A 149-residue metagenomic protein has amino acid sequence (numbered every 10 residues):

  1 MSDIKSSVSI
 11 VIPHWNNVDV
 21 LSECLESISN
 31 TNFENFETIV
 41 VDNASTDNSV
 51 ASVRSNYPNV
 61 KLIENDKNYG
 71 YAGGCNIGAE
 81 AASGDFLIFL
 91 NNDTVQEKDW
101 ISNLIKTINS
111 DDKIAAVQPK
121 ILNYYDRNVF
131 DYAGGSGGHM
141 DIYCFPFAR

Functional and structural regions predicted by a protein language model:
M1-N30: N-proximal low-complexity "stem/linker" segments adjacent to membrane-targeting elements
H14-S22, D42, T46, V50 (+1 more regions): A structural helix-start
L25-E26, V50-A51, N76, G84 (+2 more regions): Short alpha-helix within the catalytic core of nucleotide-sugar-dependent glycosyltransferases
S27, E34, D42-A51, K67: A conserved acidic beta->alpha catalytic loop
N65-A82, N92: Glycine-rich, basic loop-to-helix element that forms the pyrophosphate-binding segment of sugar-nucleotide handling
Y71, L90, V95-W100, N123: Hydrophobic/aromatic residue at the end of a short beta strand that borders the catalytic acidic motif
L87: Short aromatic/hydrophobic "clamp" motif used to bind/position activated sugar donors
K98-A133, G138-I142: Conserved donor NDP-sugar-binding/catalytic core segment of glycosyltransferases
